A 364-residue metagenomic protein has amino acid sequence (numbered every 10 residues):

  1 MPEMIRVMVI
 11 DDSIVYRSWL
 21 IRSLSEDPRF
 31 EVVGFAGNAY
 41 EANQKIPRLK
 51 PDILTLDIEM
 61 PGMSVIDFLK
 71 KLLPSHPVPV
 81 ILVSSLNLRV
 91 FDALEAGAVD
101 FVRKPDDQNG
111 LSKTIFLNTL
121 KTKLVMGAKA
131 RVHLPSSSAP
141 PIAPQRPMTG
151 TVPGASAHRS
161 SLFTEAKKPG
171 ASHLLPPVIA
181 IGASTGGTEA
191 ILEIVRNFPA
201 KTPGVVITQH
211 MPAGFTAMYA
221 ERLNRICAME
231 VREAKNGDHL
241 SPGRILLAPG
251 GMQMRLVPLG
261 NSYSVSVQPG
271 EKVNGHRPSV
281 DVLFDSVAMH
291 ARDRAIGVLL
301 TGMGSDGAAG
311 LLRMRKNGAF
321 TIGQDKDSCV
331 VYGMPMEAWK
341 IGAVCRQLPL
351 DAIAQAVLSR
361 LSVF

Functional and structural regions predicted by a protein language model:
P2-R6, I14-R29, Y40-T55, E59-F364: Conserved acid/base catalytic micro-environments in cytosolic active-site loops
D11: Conserved acidic carboxylate
